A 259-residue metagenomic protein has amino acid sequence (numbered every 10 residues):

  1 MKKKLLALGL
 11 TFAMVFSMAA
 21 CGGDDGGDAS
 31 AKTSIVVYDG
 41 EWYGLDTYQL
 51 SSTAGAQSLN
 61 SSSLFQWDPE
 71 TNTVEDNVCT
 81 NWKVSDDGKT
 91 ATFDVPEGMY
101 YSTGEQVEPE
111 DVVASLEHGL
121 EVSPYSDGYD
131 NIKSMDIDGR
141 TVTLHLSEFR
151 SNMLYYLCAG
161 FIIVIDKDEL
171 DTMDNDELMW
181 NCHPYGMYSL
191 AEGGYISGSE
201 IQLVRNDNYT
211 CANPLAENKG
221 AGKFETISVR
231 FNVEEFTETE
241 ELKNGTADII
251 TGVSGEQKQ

Functional and structural regions predicted by a protein language model:
M1-I35, T47, T71, S134 (+2 more regions): Short, low-complexity disordered leader/linker segments with a strong preference for bacterial N-terminal type II
S30-G44, T80, T90-D94, V112-S115 (+4 more regions): Short, well-ordered beta-strand elements
V37-D86, E117, H183: N-terminal lobe/hinge region of extracytoplasmic solute-binding protein
W42-L50, T71-E75, N152-Y155, S197-Q202 (+2 more regions): Short, solvent-exposed loop/turn elements at domain surfaces
T80-P124, T143, K243: Aromatic- and charge-enriched surface segment that lines or borders ligand/interaction sites
D127-D171, D176-L178, S189, G194: Surface-exposed binding/hinge segments that line and control ligand-binding clefts or catalytic entry sites
N181-L215: Bilobed "Venus flytrap"/periplasmic-binding protein-like clamshell domains and structurally analogous long
C211-K258: Ligand-site clamp/hinge motif
